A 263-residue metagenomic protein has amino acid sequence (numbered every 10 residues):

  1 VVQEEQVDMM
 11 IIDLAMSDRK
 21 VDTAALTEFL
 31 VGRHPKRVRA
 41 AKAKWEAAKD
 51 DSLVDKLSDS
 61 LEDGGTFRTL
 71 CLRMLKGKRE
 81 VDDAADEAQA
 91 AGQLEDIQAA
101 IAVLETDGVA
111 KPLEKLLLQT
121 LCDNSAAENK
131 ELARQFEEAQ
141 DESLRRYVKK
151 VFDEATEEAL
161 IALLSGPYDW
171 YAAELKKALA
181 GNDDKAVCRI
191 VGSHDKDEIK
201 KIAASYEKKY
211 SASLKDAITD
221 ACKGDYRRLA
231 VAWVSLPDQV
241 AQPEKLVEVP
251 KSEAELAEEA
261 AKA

Functional and structural regions predicted by a protein language model:
V1-A263: Long, charge-enriched amphipathic alpha-helical scaffolds and associated charged IDRs in eukaryotic peripheral-membrane
